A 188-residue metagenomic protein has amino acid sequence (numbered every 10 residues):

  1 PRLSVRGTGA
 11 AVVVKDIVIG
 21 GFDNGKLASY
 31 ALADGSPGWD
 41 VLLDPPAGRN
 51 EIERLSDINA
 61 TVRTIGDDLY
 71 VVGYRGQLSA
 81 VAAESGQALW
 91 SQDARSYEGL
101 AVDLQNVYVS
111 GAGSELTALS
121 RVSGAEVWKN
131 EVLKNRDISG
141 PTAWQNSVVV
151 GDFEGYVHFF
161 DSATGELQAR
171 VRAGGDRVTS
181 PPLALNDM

Functional and structural regions predicted by a protein language model:
P1-K15, D40-T64, A88-L104, W128-Q145 (+1 more regions): Extracytoplasmic beta-rich repeat domains
F22-D23, G73-Y74, G111-A112, D152-F153: Structural signature of WD-repeat beta-propellers
A28, S79, T117-A118, H158: WD40 beta-propeller blade core
A31-G35, A82-S85, S120-S123, D161-G165: Short loop/turn segments that connect beta-strands within beta-propeller blades
D67, G73-Y74, V81: Oxyanion-binding "anion nests"
L104-S110: Conserved mixed alpha/beta catalytic, RNA-binding, or beta-rich assembly cores of soluble enzyme, regulatory
S123, S147, D152-M188: C-terminal closing repeat unit and adjoining cap/tail of repeat-based domains
